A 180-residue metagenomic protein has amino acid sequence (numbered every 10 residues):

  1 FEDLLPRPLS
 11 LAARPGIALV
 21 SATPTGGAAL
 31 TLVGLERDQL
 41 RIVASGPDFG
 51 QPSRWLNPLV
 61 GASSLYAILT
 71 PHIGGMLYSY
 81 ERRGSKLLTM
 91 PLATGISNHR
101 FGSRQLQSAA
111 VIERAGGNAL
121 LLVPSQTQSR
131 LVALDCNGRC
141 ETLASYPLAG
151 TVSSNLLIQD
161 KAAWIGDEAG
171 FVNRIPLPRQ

Functional and structural regions predicted by a protein language model:
F1-Q180: Beta-propeller-forming repeat regions
